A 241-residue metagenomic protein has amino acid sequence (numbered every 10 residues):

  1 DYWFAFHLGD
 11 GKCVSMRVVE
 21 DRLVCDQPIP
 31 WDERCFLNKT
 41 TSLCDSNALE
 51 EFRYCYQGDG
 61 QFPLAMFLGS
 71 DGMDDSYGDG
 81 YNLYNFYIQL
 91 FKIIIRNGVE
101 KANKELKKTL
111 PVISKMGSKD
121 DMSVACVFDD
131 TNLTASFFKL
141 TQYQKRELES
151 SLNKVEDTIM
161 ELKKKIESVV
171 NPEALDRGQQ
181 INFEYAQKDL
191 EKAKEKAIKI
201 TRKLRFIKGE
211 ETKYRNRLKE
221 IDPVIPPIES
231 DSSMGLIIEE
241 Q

Functional and structural regions predicted by a protein language model:
D1-V18, Q27: Conserved catalytic micro-motifs used in adenylation/nucleotidyl-transfer and phosphoryl/amide- and methyl-transfer
A5, R34-C35, M116: Short glycine/serine/proline-enriched coil/turn segments at secondary-structure junctions
F6-L8, V24-W31, F138-K139: Short amphipathic beta-strand/extended segments with alternating polar/hydrophobic composition
M16-L49: Glycine- and acidic-residue-rich phosphate-binding/metal-coordinating active-site segment common to enzymes that handle
T41-E173, I181-Q241: C-terminal catalytic subdomain
